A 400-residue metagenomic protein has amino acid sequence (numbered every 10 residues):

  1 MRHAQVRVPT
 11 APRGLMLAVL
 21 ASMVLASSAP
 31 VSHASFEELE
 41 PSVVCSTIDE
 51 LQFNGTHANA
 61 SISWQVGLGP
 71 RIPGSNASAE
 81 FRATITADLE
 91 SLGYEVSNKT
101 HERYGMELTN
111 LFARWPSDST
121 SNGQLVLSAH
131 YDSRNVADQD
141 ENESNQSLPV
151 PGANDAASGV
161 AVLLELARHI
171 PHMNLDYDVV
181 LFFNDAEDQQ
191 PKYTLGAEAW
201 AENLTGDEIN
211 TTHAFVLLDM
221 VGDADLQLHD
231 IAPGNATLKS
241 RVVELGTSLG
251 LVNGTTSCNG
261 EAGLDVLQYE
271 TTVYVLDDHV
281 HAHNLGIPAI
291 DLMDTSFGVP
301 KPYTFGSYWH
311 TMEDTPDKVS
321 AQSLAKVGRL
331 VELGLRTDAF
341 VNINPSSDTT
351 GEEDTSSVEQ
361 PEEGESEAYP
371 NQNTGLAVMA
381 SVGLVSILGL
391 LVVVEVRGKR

Functional and structural regions predicted by a protein language model:
M1-S46, T349-R400: Secretory targeting signatures
F36-R82, L92, K301-K318: N-terminal capping segment at the start of a domain
I48, S61-T120, N259-D265: A non-catalytic alpha/beta surface segment that caps or lines the substrate-entry region of metallo-dependent hydrolase
H57-G67, N76, E80-S91, V96 (+9 more regions): Extracytoplasmic/secreted proteins, especially bacterial periplasmic and envelope-associated proteins
W64, F112, Q124-S128, G152 (+4 more regions): Structural recognition of the beta-strand scaffold that forms the well-ordered cores of secreted hydrolase catalytic
R71-P73, E102-G105, D118-T120, Y131-N135 (+5 more regions): Solvent-exposed loop/turn segments at secondary-structure junctions within structured extracellular/periplasmic domains
S147-V243: Acidic/histidine-rich catalytic neighborhood of metal-dependent amide-processing enzymes
A214, A224-E362: Active-site-adjacent substrate-binding region of metalloamidase/peptidase-like peptide-processing proteins
